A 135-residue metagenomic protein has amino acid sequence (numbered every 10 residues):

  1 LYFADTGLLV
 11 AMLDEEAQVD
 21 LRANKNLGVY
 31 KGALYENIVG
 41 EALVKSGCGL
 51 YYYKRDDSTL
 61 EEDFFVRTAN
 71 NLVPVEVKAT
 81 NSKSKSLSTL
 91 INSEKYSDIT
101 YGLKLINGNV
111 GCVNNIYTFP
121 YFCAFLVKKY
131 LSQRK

Functional and structural regions predicted by a protein language model:
L1-K135: A cross-kingdom feature that marks ATP-driven nucleic-acid transaction machinery
